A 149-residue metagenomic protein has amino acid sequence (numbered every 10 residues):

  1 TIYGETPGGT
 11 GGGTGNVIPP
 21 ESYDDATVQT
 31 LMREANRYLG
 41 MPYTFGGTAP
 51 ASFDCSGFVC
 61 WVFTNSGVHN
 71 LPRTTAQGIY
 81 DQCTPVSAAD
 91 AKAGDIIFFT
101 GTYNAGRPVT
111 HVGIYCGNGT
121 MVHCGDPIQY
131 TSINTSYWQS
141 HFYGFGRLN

Functional and structural regions predicted by a protein language model:
T1-P42, A89, S140-H141, R147-N149: Intrinsically disordered, low-complexity, Pro/Ser/Thr/Asn/Gly/Ala-rich spacer/linker segments adjacent to signal
T10-T14, H69, A76, T84-A88 (+1 more regions): Aromatic- and glycine-rich peptidoglycan recognition patches
D24-T27, G47, A51, A105 (+2 more regions): Residue-level signature of the cytosolic catalytic core of signaling kinases
A26-T30, E34, D54-G57, W61 (+3 more regions): Extracytoplasmic/secreted proteins, especially bacterial periplasmic and envelope-associated proteins
Y38-A93: Catalytic cysteine-centered active-site loop
F45-G46, F99-T100, C124: Thr-Gly-centered strand-to-loop micro-motif
K92-D95, Y143: Conserved acidic residues
I96-F98, I114: Hydrophobic beta-strand signal
